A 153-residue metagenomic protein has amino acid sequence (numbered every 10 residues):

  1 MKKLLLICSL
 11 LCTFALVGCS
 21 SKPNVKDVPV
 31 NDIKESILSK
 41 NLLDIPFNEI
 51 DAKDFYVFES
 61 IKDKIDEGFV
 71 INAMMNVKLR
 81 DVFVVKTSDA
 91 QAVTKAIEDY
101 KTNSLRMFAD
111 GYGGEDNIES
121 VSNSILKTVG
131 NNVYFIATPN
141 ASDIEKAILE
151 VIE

Functional and structural regions predicted by a protein language model:
M1-L5: Positively charged n-region of N-terminal signal peptides that target proteins for export
A15-G18: C-terminal motif of bacterial Sec signal peptides marking the signal peptidase cleavage site
S20-P23: Bacterial signal peptide processing site
V30, K34, V82, A90 (+3 more regions): Extracytoplasmic/secreted envelope proteins and their assembly/folding machinery, especially bacterial periplasmic
F47-L79, A92-V93: Short, compositionally biased low-complexity segments enriched in polar/charged residues
R80-S88, N132-A137: Second-shell loop/turn segments in exported
A90-G130: Short Gly/Thr-rich strand-loop-strand
D116-E153: A short, solvent-exposed beta-edge/loop patch
